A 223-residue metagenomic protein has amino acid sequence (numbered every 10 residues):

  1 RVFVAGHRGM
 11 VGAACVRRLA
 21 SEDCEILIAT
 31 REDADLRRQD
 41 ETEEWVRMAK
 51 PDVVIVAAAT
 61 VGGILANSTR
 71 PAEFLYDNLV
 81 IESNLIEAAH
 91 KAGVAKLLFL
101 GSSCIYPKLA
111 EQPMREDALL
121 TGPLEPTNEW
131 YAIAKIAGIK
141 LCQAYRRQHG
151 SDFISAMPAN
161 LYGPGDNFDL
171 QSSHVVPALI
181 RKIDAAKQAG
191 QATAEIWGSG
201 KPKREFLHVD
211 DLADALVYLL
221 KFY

Functional and structural regions predicted by a protein language model:
R1-S21: N-terminal Rossmann NAD(P)H-binding glycine-rich loop of SDR-like oxidoreductase domains
A20-E44: Adenosine-cofactor binding site in Rossmann-like domains, unifying the SAM/SAH pocket of S-adenosylmethionine-dependent
D35, I105-P107, W130, I154-A178 (+1 more regions): Flexible, glycine-rich beta-alpha linker
Q39-L79, A88-K91, K108: NAD(P)H-binding glycine-rich loop region in Rossmannoid oxidoreductase-like domains and their noncatalytic homologs
G63-I64, F99-M114, W130-I136, R147-Q148 (+1 more regions): Conserved catalytic-site region of short-chain dehydrogenase/reductase
S83-N128, I154: Conserved Rossmann-fold NAD(P)-dependent oxidoreductase catalytic core, especially the SDR/UDP-sugar
P126-A159, V175-A189: Active-site Tyr-X1-5-Lys
R147, L161, V176-A194, R204-Y223: Alpha-helical substrate-binding/gating segment
